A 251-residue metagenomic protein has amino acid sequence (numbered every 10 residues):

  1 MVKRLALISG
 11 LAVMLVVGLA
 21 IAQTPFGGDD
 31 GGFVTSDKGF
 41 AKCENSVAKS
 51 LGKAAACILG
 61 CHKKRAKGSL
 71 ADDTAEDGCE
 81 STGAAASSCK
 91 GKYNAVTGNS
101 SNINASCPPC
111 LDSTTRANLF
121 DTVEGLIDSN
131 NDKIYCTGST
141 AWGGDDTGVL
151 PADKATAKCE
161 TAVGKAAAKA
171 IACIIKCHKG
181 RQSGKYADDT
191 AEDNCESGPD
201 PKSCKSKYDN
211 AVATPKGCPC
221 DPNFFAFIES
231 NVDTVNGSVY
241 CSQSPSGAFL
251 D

Functional and structural regions predicted by a protein language model:
M1-Q23: Sec-dependent, cleavable N-terminal signal peptides
I21-D251: Soluble, non-transmembrane alpha-helical interaction regions
